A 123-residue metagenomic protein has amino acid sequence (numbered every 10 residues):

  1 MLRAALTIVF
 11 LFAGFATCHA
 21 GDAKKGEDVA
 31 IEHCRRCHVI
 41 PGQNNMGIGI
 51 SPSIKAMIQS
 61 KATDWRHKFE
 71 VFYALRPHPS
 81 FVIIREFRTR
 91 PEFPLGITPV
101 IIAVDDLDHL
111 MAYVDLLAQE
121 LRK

Functional and structural regions predicted by a protein language model:
A4-G14: Bacterial N-terminal signal peptides
G14-V29: Electrostatic cytochrome c docking/interface patches
E27, G42-F72: Gly/Gly-Pro-rich "capping" loops immediately C-terminal to redox-active cysteine motifs in periplasmic/lumenal
A30-P41, L110: The canonical Cys-X-X-Cys-His
C37-H38, P77, A118: Protein kinase-like catalytic domain
W65-S80, R85: Long, charge-enriched, surface-exposed interaction segments in small proteins/subunits
F87-K123: C-terminal capping alpha-helices of c-type cytochrome domains
